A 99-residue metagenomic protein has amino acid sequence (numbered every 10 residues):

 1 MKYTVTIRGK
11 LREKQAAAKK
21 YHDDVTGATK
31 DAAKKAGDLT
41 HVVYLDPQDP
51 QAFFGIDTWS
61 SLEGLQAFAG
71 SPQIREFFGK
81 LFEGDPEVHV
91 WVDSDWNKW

Functional and structural regions predicted by a protein language model:
M1-G70, G84-W99: Short S/T/G/P-rich N-terminal loop/turn motif that feeds into the first structured element of a domain
T29-K30, R75-F77: A common structural junction motif
F78-E83: Short, conserved catalytic or adaptor-binding loops enriched in Gly and charged residues
